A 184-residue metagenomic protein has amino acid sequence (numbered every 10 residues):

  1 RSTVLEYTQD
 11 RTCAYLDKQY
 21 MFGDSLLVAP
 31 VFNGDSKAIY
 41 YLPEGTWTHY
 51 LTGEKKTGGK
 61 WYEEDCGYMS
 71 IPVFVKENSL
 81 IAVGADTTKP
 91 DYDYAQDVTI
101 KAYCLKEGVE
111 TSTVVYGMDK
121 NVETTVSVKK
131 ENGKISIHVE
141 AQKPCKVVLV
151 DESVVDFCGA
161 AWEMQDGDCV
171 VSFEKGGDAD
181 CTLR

Functional and structural regions predicted by a protein language model:
R1-P144, V148-E152: Catalytic core of carbohydrate-active enzymes
K146, D168-C169: Generic alpha-helical hydrophobic packing signal
D156-F157: Extracellular attachment/recognition segments
A160-W162: Small-residue (G/S/T/A) turn/hinge positions that recur once per unit in extracellular repeat modules
E174-R184: Surface-exposed interaction regions enriched in Ser/Thr/Asp/Glu that occur as long low-complexity tracts or repetitive
